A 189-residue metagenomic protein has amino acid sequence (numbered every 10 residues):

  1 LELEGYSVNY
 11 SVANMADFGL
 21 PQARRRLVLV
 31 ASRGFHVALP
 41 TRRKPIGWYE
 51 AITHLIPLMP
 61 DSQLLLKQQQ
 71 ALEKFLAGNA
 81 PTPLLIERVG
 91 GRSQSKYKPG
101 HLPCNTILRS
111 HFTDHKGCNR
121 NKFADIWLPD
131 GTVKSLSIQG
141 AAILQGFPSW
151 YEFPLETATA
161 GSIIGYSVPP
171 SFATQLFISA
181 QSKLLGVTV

Functional and structural regions predicted by a protein language model:
L1-T106: Class I S-adenosyl-L-methionine
E73-V189: C-terminal target-recognition/interaction regions appended to catalytic cores
